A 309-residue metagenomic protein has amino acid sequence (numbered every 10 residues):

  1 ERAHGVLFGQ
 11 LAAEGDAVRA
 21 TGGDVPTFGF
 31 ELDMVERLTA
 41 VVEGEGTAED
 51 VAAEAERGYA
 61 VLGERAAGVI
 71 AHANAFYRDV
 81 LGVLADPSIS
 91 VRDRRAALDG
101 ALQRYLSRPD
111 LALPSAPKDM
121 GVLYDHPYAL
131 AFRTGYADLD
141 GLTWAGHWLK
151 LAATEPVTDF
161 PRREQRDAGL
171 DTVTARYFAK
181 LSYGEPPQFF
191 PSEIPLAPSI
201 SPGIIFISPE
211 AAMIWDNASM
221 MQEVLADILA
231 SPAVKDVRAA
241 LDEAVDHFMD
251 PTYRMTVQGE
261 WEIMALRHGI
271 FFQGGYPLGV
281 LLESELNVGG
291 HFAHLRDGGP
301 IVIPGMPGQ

Functional and structural regions predicted by a protein language model:
E1-Q309: Polar/charged low-complexity regulatory segments
